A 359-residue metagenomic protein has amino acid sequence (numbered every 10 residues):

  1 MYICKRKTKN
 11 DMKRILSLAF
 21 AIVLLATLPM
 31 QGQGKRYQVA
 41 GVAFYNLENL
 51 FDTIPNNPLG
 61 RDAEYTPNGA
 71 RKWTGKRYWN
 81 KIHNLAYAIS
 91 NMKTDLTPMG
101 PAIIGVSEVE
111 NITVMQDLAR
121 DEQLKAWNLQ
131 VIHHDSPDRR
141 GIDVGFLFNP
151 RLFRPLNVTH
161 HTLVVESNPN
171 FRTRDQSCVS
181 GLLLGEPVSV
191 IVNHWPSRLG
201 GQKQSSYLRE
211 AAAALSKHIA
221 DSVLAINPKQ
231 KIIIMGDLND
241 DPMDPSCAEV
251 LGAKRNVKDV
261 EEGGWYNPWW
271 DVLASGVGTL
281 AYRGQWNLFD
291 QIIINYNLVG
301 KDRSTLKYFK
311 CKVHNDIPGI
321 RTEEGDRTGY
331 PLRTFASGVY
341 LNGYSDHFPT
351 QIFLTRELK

Functional and structural regions predicted by a protein language model:
M1-Y37: Bacterial Sec-dependent N-terminal signal peptides
G32-L124, I132-V144, I320-T328, N342 (+1 more regions): N-terminal, active-site-proximal structural segment of metallo-dependent hydrolase catalytic domains
Q33-G34, S222-I232, D240-K359: Metal-dependent phosphoester-hydrolase catalytic domains
G41-F44, A102-S107, Q130-H133, G145-F148 (+8 more regions): Structural recognition of the beta-strand scaffold that forms the well-ordered cores of secreted hydrolase catalytic
E48, E110, P196, L238-D241 (+1 more regions): Catalytic metal-binding/acid-base residues of hydrolase active sites
N68-Y78, G100-V106, H133-H134, V165-S167 (+4 more regions): Second-shell loop/turn segments in exported
V109-W195: Structured beta-strand-rich core segments of catalytic domains in phosphoester-bond hydrolases
H133, S177-V272: Extracytoplasmic, non-cytosolic globular domains
